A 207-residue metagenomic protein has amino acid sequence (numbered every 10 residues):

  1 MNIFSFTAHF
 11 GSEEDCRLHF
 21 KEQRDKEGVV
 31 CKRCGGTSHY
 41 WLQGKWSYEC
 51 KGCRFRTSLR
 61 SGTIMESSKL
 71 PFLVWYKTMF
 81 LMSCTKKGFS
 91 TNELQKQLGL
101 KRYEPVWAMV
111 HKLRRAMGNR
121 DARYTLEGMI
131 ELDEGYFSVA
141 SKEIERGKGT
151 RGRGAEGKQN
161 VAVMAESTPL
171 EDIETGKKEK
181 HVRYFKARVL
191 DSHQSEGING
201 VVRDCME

Functional and structural regions predicted by a protein language model:
M1-E207: Residue-level recognition of single "structural anchor" positions that define or cap local secondary structure
